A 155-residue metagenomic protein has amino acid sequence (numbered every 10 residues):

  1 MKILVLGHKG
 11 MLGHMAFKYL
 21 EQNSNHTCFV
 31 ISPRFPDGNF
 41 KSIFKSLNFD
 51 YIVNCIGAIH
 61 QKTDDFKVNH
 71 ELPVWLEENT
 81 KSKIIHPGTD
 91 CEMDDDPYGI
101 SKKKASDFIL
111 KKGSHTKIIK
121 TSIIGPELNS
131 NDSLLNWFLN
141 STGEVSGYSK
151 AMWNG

Functional and structural regions predicted by a protein language model:
M1-N23: N-terminal Rossmann NAD(P)H-binding glycine-rich loop of SDR-like oxidoreductase domains
I3, T27-F29, I84, H115-K117 (+1 more regions): Hydrophobic anchor at the start of a short beta-strand that flanks the dinucleotide cofactor-binding loop
L6, I31, I52-I56, I84-D90 (+1 more regions): SDR active-site strand-loop-helix element
H14, K18-Q22, V74, E78 (+2 more regions): Short, well-ordered alpha-helices that flank and scaffold nucleotide-derived cofactor binding pockets
T27-D37: A short beta-strand-loop structural module common to alpha/beta enzyme folds
P36-N79, C91: NAD(P)H-binding glycine-rich loop region in Rossmannoid oxidoreductase-like domains and their noncatalytic homologs
A58-K67, E71, K81-K112, E127: Active-site "gating" loop of Rossmann-like NAD(P)-dependent oxidoreductase/epimerase domains
G99, K103, D107-G155: NAD(P)-dependent short-chain dehydrogenase/reductase
